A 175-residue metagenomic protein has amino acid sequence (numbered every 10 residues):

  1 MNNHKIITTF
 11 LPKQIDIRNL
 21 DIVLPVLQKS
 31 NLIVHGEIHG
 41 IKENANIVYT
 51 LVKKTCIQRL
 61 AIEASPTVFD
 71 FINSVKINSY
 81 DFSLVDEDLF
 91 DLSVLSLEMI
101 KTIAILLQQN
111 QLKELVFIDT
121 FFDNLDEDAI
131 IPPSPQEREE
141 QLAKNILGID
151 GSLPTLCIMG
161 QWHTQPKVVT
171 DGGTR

Functional and structural regions predicted by a protein language model:
M1-R175: Compositional signal for N-terminal targeting/processing segments
